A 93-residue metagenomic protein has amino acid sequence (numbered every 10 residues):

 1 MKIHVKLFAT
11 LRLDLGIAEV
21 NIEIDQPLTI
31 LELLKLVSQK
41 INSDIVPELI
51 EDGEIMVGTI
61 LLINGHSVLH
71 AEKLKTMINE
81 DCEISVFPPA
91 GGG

Functional and structural regions predicted by a protein language model:
M1-G92: Ubiquitin-like/PB1-type beta-grasp interaction modules and other compact soluble beta-rich domains
